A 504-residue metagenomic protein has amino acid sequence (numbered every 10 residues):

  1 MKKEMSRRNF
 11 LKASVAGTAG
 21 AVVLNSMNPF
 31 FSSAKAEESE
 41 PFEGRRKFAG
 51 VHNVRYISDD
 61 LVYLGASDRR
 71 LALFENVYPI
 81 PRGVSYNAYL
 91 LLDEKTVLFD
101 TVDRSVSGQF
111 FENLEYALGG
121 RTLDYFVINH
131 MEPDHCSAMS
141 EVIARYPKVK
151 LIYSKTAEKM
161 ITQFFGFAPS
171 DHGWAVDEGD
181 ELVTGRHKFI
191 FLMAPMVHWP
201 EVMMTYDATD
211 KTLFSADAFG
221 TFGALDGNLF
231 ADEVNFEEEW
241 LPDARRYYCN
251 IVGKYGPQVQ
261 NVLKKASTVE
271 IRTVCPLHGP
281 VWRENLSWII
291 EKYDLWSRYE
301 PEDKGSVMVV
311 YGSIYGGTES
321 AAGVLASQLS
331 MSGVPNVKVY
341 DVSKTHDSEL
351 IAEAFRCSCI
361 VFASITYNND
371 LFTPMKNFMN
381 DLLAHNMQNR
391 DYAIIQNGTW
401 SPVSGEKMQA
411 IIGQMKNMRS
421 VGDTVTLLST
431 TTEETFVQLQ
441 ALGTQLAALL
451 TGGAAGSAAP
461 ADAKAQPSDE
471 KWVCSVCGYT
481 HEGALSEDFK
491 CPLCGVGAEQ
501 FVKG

Functional and structural regions predicted by a protein language model:
K2, N9-S32: N-terminal export signals
K3, S26-Y56, L61-Y63: C-terminal segment of N-terminal export signals and the immediately downstream linker at the start of the mature
E38-F48, H52-N53, T209-D210, L225-N336 (+1 more regions): Accessory terminal helices/loops
S39-E43, A49, Y56-I57, Y153-V202 (+1 more regions): Metallo-beta-lactamase
H52-E115, M204-D207, T212-S215, T318: Conserved beta-strand hairpin/beta-sheet module of binuclear metal-dependent hydrolase folds, prominently
E94, S105-I152: Active-site metal-binding motif and surrounding structural segment of the metallo-beta-lactamase
L225, F236-V274, H278-V281, V324-K338 (+2 more regions): FMN-binding flavodoxin-like domain, especially the glycine-rich phosphate-binding loop
C474-C477, C491-C494: Short cysteine-rich clusters marking metal-coordination/redox-active sites
